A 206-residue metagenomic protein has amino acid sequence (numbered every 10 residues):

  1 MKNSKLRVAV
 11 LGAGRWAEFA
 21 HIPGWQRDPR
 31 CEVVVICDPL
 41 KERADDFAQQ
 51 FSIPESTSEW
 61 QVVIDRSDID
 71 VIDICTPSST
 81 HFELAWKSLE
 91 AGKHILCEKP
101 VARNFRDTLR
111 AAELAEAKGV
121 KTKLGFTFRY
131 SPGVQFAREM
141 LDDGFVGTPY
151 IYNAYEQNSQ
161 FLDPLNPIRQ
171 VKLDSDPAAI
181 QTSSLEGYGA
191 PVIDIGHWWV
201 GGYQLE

Functional and structural regions predicted by a protein language model:
M1-F51: N-terminal Rossmann-like dinucleotide-binding module
D28, F51, R66-S67, S131 (+1 more regions): Acidic-histidine catalytic/liganding microenvironments
I36, I72, Y152: Receiver (REC) domain switch-region micro-motif
F51-L114: Beta-loop-alpha module in the N-terminal Rossmann-like domain of NAD(P)-dependent dehydrogenases, especially those
R110-F128, G147-Y152: Rossmann-fold dehydrogenase core element
F128-E206: Predominantly a Rossmann-like dinucleotide-binding segment in NAD(P)-dependent oxidoreductases
